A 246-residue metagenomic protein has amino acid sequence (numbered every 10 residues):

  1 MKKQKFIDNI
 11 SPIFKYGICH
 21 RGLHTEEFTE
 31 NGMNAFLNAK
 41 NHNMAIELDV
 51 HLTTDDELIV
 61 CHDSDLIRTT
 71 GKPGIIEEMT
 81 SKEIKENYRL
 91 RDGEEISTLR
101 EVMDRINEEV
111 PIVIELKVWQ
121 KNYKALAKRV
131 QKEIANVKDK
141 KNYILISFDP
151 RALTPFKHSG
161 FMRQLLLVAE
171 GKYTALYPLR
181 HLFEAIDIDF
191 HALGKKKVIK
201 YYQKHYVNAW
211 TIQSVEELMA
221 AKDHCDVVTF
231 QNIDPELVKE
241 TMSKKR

Functional and structural regions predicted by a protein language model:
M1-R246: Phosphate-group recognition and catalysis centered on beta-loop-alpha active-site segments
